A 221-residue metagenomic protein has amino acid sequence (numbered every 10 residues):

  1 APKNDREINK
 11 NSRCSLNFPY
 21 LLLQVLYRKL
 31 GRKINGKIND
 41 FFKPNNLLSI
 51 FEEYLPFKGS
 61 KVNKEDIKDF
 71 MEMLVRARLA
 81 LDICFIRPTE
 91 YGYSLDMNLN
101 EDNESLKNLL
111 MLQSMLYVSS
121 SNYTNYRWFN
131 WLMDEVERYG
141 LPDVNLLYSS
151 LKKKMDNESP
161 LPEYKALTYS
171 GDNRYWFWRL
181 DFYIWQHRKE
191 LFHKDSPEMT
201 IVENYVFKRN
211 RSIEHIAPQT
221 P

Functional and structural regions predicted by a protein language model:
A1-P221: Flexible coil/loop and intrinsically disordered segments
